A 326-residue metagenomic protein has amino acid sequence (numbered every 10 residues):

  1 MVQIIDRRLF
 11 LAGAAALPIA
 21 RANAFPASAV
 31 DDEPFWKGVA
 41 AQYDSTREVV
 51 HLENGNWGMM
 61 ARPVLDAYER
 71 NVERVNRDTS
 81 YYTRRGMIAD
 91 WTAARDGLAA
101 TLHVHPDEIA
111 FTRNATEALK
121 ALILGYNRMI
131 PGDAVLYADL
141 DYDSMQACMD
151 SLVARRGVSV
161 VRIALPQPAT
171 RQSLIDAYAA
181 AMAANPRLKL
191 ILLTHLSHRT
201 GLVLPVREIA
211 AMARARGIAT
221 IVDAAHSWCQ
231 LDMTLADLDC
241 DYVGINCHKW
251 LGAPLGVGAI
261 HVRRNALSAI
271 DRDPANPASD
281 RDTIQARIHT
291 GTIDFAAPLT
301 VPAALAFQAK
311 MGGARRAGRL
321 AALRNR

Functional and structural regions predicted by a protein language model:
V2, L9-R326: Pyridoxal 5′-phosphate
